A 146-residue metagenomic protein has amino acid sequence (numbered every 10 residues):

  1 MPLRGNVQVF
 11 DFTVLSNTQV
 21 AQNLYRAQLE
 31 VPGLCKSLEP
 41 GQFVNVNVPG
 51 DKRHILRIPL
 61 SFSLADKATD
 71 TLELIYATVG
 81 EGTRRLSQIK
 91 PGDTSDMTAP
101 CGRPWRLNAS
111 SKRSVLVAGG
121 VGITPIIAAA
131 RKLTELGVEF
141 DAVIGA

Functional and structural regions predicted by a protein language model:
P2-P91: Ferredoxin-reductase
E81-A146: FNR/FR-type flavoprotein reductase catalytic core
